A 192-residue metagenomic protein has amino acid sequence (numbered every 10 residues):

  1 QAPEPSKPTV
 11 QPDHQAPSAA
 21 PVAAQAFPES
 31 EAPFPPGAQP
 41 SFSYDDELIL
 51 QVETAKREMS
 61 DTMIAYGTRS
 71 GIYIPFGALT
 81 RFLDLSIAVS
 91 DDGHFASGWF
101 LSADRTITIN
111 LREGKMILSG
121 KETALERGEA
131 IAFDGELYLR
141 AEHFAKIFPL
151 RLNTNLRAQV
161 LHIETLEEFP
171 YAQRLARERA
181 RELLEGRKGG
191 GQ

Functional and structural regions predicted by a protein language model:
Q1-P3: Sec-dependent N-terminal signal peptides
P5-Q192: Primary recognition of N-terminal secretory signal peptides and signal-anchoring hydrophobic helices
